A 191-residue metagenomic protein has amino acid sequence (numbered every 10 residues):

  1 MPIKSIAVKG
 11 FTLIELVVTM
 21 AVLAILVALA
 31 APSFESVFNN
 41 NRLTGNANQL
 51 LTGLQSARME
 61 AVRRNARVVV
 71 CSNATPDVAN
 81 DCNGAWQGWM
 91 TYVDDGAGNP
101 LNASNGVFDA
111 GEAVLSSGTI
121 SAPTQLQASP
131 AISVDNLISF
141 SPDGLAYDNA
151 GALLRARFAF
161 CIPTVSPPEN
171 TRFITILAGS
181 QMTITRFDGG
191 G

Functional and structural regions predicted by a protein language model:
P2-A7, I25, L29-R42, N48-Q55 (+2 more regions): N-terminal helix-rich module
K9-A21: N-terminal signal-anchor/signal peptide hydrophobic helix marking the start of the first transmembrane segment
